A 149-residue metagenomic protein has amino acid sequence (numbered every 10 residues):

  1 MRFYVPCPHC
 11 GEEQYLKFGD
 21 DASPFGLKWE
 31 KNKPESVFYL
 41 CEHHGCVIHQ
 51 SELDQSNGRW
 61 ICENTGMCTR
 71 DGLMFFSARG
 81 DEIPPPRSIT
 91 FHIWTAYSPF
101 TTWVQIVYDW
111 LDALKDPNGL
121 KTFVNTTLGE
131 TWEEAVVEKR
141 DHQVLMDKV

Functional and structural regions predicted by a protein language model:
M1-T95: Cys/His-rich short segments
S51, T69-V149: A contiguous, basic/glycine-rich beta-loop/short-helix subdomain that forms a polymer-engagement track
